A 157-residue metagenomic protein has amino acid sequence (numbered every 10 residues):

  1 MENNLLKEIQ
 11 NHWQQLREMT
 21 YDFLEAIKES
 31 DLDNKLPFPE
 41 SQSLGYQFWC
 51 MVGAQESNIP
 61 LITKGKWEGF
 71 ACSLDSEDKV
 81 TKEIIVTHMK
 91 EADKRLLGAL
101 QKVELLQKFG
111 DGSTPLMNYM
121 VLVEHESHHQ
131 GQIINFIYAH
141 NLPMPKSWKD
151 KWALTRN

Functional and structural regions predicted by a protein language model:
M1-K7, R156-N157: Basic/polar N-terminal segments that are highly enriched at the extreme N-terminus, encompassing both cleavable
Q10-Q14, E18-Y21, L32-S73, D111-N157: Short, contiguous alpha-helical
W13, R17, L24, M89 (+1 more regions): Hydrophobic alpha-helical core bundles mediating ligand binding, dimerization, or RNAP-core interactions
L24, M51, I59, L96-L97 (+1 more regions): Generic helix-packing signal
A26, C50-G53, E91: Residues within well-ordered alpha-helical secondary structure of globular protein domains
E77-N135: Acidic/histidine-rich alpha-helical segments that form the ligand environment of transition-metal centers
